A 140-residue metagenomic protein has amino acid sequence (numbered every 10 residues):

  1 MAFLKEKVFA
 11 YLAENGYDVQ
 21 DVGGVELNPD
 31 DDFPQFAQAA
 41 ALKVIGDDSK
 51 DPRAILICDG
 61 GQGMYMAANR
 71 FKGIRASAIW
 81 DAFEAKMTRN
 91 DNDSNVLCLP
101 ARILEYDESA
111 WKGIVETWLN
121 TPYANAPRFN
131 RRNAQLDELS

Functional and structural regions predicted by a protein language model:
M1-A2, E26-L27, G61-G63: Short, catalytically relevant binding-site loops at active-site mouths
M1-V8, A82-S140: C-terminal binding/interaction regions
E6-K7, D31-P34, M66-N69, S109: Short, well-ordered secondary-structure micro-motifs
A10-V19: Short helix-loop-beta junction
D18-D30: A short beta-strand-loop structural module common to alpha/beta enzyme folds
V25-L27, K50-P52, P100-I103: A short glycine/serine-rich beta->alpha loop
F36-I79: Helix-adjacent hinge/juxtasegments
